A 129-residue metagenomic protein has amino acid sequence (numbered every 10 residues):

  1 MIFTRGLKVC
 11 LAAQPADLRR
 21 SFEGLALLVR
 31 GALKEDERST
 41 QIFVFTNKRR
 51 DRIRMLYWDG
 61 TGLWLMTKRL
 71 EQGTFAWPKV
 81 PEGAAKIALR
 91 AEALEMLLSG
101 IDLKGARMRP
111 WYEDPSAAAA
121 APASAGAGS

Functional and structural regions predicted by a protein language model:
M1-S129: Polybasic/polar functional segments that serve as interface/processing modules
